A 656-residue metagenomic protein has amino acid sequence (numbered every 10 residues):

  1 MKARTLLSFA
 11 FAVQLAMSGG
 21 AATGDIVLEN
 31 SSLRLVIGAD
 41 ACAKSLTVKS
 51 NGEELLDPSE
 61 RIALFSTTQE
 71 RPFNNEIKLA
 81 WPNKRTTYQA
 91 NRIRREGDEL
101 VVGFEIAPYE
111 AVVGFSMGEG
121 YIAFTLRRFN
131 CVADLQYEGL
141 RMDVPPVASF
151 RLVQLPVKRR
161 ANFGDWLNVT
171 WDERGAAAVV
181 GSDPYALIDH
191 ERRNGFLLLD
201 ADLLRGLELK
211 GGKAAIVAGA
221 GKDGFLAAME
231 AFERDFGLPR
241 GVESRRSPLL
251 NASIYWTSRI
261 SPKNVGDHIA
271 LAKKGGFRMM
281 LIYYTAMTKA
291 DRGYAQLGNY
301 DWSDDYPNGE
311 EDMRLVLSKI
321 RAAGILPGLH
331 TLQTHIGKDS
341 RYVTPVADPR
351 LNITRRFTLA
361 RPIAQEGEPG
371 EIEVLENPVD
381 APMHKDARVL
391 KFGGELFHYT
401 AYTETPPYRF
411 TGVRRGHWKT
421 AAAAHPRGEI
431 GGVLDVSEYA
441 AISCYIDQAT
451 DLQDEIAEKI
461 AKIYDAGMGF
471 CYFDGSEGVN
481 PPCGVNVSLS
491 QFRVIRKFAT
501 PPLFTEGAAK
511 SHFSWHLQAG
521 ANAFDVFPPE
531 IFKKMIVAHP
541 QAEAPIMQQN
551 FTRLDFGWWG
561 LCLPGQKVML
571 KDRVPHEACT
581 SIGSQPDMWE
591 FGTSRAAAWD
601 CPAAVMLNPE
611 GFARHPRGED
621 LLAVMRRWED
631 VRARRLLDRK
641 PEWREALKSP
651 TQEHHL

Functional and structural regions predicted by a protein language model:
M1-F9: Bacterial N-terminal signal peptides that target proteins for export
S8-A16: Bacterial N-terminal signal peptides
S18-G24: Boundary at the C-terminal end of the N-terminal hydrophobic targeting segment
L28-M287, D304-D305, K319, A323-P327 (+3 more regions): Carbohydrate-recognition beta-sandwich/jelly-roll modules in extracellular/periplasmic carbohydrate-active proteins
S31, I37-D40, Q491-L656: Active-site-proximal substrate-binding groove within the catalytic cores of carbohydrate-active enzymes
G221-G237, I269, K273-T285, D312-R355 (+2 more regions): Glycine-rich, aromatic-flanked loop segments that form ligand/cofactor-binding clefts across common enzyme folds
S247-R356, D435-A461, A466-L489: Aromatic-lined carbohydrate-binding/catalytic grooves of carbohydrate-active enzymes
Q333-A422: Autoprocessing Asn-cyclization modules and mimics
